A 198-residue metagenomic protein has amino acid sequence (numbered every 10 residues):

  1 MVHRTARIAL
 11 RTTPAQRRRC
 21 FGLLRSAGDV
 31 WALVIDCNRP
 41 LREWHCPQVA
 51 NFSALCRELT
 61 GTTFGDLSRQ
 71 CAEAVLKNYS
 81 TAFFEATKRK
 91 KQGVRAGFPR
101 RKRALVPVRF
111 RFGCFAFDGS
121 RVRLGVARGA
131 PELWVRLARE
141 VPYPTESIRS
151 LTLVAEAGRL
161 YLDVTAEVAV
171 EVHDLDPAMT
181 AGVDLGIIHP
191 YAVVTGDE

Functional and structural regions predicted by a protein language model:
M1-E198: Nucleic-acid substrate recognition interfaces
